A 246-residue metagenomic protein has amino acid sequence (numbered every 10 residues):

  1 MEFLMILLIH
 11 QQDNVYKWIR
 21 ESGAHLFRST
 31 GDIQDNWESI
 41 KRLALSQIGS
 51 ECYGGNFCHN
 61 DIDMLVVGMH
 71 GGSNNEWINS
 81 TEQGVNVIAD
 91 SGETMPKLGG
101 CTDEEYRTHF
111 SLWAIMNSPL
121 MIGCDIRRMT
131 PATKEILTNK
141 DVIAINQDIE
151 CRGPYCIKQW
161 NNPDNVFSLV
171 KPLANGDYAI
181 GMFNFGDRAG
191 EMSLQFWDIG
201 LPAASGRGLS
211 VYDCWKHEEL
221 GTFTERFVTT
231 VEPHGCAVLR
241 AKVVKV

Functional and structural regions predicted by a protein language model:
M1-D125: Glycan-recognition surfaces
G100-T102, N165-V170, R226-F227: Generic recognition of flexible, low-complexity loop/linker segments
R107, W113-M116, M121-G123, N161-A203: Carbohydrate-binding surface patches
T108-W160: Catalytic cores of secreted or luminal carbohydrate-active enzymes
L120, R127, E150, F185-D187 (+2 more regions): Short, glycine-/Ser/Thr-/acidic-enriched flexible segments
I180, V211, H234: Hydrophobic, well-ordered secondary-structure elements that form the walls of internal hydrophobic environments
W197-K216: Solvent-exposed beta-hairpin/edge-strand motifs
G221-V246: C-terminal beta-strand-rich structural cap/linker in extracellular carbohydrate-active enzymes
